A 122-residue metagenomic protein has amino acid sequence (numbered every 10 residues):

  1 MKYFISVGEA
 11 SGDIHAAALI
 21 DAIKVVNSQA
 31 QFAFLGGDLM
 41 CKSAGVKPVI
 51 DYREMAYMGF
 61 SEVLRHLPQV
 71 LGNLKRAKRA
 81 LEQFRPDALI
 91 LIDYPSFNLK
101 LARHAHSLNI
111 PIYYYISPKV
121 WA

Functional and structural regions predicted by a protein language model:
F4-A122: Active-site and donor-binding regions of nucleotide-sugar-utilizing enzymes
